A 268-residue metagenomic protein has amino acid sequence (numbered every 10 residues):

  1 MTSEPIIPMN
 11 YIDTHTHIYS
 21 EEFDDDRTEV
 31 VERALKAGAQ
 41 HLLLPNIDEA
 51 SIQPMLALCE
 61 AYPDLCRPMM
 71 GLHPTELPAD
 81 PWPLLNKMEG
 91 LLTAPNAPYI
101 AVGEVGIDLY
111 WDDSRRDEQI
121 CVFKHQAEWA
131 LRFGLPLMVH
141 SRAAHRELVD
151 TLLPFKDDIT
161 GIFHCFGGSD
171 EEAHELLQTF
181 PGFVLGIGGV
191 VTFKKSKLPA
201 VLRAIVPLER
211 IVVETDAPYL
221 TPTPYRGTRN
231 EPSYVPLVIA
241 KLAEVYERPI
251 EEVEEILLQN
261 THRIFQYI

Functional and structural regions predicted by a protein language model:
T2-I268: Mid-domain alpha/beta scaffold segments of enzyme catalytic cores
